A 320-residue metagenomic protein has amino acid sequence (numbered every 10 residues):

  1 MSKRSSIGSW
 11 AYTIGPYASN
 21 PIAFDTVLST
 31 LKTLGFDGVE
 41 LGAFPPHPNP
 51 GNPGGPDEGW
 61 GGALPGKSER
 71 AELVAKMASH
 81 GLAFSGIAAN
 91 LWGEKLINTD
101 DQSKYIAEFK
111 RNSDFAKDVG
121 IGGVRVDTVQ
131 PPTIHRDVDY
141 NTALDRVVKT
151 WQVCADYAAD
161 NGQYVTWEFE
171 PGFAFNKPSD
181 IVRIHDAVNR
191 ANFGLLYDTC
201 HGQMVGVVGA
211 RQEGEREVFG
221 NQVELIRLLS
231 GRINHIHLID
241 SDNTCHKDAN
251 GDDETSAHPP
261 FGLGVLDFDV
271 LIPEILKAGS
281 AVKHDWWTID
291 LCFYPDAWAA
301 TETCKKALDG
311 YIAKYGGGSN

Functional and structural regions predicted by a protein language model:
M1-G123, Q152, G194, P273 (+1 more regions): N-terminal pre-domain/capping segments
R4, G38-V39, I87, T142 (+3 more regions): Acidic/histidine-rich catalytic cores of soluble enzymes
W10-G15, G42-F44, A89-W92, V129-P131 (+5 more regions): Active-site beta-loop-alpha junctions enriched in small/polar residues
S19-T26, G55-E69, D100-E108, V138-K149 (+5 more regions): Alpha-helix N-cap and loop-to-helix initiation/capping positions
P48-G51, G93-N98, P132-V138, M204-V207: A short acidic, helix-capping loop that chelates divalent metal ions and anchors anionic groups
A116-D137, N161-E170, T288-I289: Active-site groove signature of glycoside hydrolases
H235-H237, K283-C292: Conserved active-site loop/cleft motifs that coordinate metal ions or position small ligands
G264, L271-I272, L276-K277, D285-I289: H/E-rich (His + Asp/Glu) clusters that bind or coordinate divalent metals
